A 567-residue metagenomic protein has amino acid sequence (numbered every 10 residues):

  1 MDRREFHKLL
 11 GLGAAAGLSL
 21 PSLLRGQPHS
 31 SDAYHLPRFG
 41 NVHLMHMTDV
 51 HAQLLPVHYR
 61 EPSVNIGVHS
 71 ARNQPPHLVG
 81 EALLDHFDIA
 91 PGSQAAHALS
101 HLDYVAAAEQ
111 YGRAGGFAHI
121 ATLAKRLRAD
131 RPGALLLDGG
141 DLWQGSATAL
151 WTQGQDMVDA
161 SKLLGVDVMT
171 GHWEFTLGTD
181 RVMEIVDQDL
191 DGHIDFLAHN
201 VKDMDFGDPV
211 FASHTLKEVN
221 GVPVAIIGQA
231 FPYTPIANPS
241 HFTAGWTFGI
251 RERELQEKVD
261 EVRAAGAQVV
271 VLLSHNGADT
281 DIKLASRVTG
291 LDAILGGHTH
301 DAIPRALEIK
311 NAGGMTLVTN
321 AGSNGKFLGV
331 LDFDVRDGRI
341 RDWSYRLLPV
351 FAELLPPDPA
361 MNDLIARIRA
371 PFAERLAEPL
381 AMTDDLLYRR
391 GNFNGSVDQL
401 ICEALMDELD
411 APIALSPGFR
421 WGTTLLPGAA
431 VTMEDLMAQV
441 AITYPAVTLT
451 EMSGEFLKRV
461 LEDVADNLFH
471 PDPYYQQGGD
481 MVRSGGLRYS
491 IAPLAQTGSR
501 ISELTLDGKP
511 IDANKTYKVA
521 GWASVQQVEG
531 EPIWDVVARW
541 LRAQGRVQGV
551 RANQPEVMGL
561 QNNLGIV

Functional and structural regions predicted by a protein language model:
M1, G115, W246, P356 (+2 more regions): Short coil/turn linker and secondary-structure boundary residues
D2-F351, A360, N392-A404, L468 (+3 more regions): Acidic, metal/ion-coordinating pockets
S31-H43, M47-H69, H193-N200, D205 (+4 more regions): Feature captures C-terminal
Q74, G80-F87, A95-A98, D334-V431 (+3 more regions): A short C-terminal boundary segment appended to hydrolase-like catalytic domains
P223, L386-L387, P510: Short, solvent-exposed loop/turn motifs
